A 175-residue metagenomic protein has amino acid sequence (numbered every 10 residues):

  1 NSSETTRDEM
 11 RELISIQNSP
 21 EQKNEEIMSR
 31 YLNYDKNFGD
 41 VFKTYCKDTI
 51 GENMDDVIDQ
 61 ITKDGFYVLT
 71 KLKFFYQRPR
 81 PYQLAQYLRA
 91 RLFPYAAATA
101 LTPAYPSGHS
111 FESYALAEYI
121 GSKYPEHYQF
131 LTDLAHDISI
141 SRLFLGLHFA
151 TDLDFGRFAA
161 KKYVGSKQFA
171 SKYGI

Functional and structural regions predicted by a protein language model:
N1-H148, F158: Hydrophobic alpha-helical bundle signature of multipass membrane enzymes
G156, K162: Post-HExxH zinc-binding segment in Zn-dependent metallohydrolases
Y163-I175: C-terminal membrane module of polytopic membrane proteins
